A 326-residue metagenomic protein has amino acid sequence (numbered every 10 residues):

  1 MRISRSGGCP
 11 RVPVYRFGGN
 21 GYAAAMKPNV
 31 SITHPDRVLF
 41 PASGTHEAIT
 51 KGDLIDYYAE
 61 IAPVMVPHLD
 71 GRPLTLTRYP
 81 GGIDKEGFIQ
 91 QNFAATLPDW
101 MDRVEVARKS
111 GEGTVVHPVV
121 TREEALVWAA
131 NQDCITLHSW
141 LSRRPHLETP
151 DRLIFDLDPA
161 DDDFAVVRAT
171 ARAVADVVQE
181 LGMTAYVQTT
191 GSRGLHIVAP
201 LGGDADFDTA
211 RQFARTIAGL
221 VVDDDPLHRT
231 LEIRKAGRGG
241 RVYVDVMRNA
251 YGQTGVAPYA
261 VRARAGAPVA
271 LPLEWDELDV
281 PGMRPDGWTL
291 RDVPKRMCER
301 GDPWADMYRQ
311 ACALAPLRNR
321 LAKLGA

Functional and structural regions predicted by a protein language model:
P13-R16: Short polybasic linear motifs
G21-D56, P63-V66, D70-G71, S110-G111 (+4 more regions): C-terminal accessory nucleic-acid interaction domains of nucleic acid-metabolism proteins
T77-Y79, A185-G191, E232-A236: Short beta-strand
I83-I135, W140-L141, H146: Basic, low-complexity intrinsically disordered segments
A175-T189: Active-site palm subdomain of RNA-directed nucleic acid polymerases
T189-A199: Short, conserved phosphate-binding/catalytic loop or strand-edge motifs used in phosphoryl-/nucleotidyl-transfer
V198-A210: Catalytic palm subdomain of template-directed nucleic-acid polymerases, centered on the conserved carboxylate motif
